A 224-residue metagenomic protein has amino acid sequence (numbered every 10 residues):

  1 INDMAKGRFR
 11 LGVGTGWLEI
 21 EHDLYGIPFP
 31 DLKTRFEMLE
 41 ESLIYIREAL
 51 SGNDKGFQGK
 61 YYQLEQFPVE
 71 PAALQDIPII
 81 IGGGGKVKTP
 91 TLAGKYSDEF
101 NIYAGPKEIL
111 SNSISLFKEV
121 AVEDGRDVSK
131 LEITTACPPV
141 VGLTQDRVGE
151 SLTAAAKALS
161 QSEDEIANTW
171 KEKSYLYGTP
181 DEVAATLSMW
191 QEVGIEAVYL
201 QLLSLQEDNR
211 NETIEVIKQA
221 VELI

Functional and structural regions predicted by a protein language model:
N2-I224: Active-site-adjacent structural elements that line small-molecule/cofactor binding pockets in enzymes
